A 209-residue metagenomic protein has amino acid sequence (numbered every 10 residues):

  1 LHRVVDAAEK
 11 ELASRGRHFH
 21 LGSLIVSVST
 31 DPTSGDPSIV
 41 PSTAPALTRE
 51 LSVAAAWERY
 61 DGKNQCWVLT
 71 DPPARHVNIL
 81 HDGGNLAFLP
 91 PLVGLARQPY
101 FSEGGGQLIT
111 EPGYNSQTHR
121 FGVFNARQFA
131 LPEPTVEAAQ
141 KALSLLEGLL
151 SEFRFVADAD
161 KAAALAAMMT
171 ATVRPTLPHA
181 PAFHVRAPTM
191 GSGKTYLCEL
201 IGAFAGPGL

Functional and structural regions predicted by a protein language model:
L1-A159, A166, T170, T176: N-terminal nucleic-acid engagement/recognition segments and initiation subdomains in replication, restriction
P32-T33, D61, A182, L197-E199: General "foldedness" signal
A157, H179, G208-L209: Secondary-structure transition/capping residues
A171-T189: Pre-Walker A segment
F183-L209: Walker A/P-loop
